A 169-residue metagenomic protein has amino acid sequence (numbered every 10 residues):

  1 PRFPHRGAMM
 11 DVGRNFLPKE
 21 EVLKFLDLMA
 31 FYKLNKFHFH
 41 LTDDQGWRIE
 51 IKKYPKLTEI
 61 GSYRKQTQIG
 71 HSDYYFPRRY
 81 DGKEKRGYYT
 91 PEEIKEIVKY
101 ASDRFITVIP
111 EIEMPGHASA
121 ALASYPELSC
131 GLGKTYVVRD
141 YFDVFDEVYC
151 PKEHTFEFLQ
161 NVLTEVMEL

Functional and structural regions predicted by a protein language model:
P1-L169: Feature activates predominantly on carbohydrate-active enzymes
